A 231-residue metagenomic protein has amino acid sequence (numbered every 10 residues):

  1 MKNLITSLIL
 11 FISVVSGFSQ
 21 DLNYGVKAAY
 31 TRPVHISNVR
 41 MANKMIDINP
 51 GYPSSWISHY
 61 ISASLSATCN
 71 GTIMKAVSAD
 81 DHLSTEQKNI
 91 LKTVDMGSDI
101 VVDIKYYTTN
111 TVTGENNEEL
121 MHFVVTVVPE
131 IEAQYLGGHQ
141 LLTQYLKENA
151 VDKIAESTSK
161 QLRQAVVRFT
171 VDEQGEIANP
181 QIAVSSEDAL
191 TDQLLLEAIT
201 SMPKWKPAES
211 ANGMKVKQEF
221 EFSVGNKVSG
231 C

Functional and structural regions predicted by a protein language model:
M1-V26, L146, C231: Bacterial Sec-dependent N-terminal signal peptides
Q20-L83: Start-of-domain marker
L91-D99: Surface-exposed, short loops/turns at beta-strand junctions within beta-sandwich domains
D103-T109: Beta-strand-rich extracellular modules
T111-E119, V216: Beta-sandwich strand segments
E118-A155, E197-S201: Acidic, low-complexity proline/glycine/alanine-rich linker and hinge segments
D152-S157, L196-C231: Short, positively biased Gly/Pro-containing turn/loop motifs at secondary-structure boundaries
I177-P207: A short, well-structured alpha-helical segment
